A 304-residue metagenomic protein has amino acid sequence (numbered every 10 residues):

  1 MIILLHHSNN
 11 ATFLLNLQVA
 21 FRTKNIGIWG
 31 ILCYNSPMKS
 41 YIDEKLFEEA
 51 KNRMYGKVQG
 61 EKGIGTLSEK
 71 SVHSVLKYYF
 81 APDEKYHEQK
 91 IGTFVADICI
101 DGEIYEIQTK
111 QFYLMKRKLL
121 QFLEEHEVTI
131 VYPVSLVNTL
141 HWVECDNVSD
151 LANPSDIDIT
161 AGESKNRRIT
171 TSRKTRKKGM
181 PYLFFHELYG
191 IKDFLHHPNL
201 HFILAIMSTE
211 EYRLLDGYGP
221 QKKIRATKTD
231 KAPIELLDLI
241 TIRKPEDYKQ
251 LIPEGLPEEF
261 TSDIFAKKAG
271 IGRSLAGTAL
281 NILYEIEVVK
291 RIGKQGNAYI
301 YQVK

Functional and structural regions predicted by a protein language model:
W29-K90, F94: Acidic-basic catalytic patches of nuclease active cores, encompassing PD-(D/E)XK and other metal-cofactor nuclease
L76, A96-Q111, M115, F122 (+1 more regions): Conserved catalytic cores of phosphodiester-cleaving nucleases, focusing on short active-site segments
T170-T241: Long, low-complexity, charged/polar intrinsically disordered regions in eukaryotic proteins
L256-K268: Short acidic, hydrophobic short linear motifs in intrinsically disordered regions
F265, L280-I286: Basic amphipathic alpha-helical segments that dock to polyanions
I271-I282: Short amphipathic alpha-helical interaction segments
Y284-K294: A short, conserved structural fragment
K294-K304: Short, cationic-aromatic polyanion-contact patches
